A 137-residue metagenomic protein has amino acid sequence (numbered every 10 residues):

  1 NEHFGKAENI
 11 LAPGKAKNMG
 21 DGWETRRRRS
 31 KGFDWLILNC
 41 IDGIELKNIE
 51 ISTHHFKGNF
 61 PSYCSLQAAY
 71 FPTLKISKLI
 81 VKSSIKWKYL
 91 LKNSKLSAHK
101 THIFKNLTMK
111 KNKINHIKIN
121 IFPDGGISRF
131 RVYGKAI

Functional and structural regions predicted by a protein language model:
N1-W35, I44-E45, H54-I137: Trp- and acidic/polar-enriched beta-sheet ligand-binding modules for extracellular glycan and matrix recognition
C40-D42: A short glycine/threonine-centered beta-strand motif
